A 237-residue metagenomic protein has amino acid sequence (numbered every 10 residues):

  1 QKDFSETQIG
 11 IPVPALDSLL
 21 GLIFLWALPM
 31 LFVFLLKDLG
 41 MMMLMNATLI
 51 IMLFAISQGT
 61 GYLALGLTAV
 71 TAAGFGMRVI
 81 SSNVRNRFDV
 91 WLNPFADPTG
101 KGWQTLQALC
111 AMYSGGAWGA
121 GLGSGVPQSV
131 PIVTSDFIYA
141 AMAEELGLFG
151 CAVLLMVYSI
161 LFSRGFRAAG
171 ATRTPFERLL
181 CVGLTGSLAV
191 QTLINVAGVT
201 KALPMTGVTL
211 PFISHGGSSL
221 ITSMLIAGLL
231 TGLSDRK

Functional and structural regions predicted by a protein language model:
Q1-K101, A140-G198, L225-L229: Hydrophobic alpha-helical transmembrane segments of multi-pass inner membrane proteins, especially in bacterial systems
T7, V84-R87, Y113-S114, W118 (+2 more regions): Glycine-rich, flexible loop/turn motifs
M30-L36, S114-G119, A143, I194 (+1 more regions): Transmembrane alpha-helix interface/packing and boundary motifs in multi-pass membrane proteins, characterized by
D38-M43, W118-L122, V133-S135, L148 (+4 more regions): Transmembrane helix boundary and interhelical junction motifs in multipass membrane proteins
V90-Y139, L146-G150: TM-adjacent membrane-interface loops and short helices in multi-pass inner/ER membrane proteins
L193-K237: A juxtamembrane structural motif centered on a specific transmembrane helix
